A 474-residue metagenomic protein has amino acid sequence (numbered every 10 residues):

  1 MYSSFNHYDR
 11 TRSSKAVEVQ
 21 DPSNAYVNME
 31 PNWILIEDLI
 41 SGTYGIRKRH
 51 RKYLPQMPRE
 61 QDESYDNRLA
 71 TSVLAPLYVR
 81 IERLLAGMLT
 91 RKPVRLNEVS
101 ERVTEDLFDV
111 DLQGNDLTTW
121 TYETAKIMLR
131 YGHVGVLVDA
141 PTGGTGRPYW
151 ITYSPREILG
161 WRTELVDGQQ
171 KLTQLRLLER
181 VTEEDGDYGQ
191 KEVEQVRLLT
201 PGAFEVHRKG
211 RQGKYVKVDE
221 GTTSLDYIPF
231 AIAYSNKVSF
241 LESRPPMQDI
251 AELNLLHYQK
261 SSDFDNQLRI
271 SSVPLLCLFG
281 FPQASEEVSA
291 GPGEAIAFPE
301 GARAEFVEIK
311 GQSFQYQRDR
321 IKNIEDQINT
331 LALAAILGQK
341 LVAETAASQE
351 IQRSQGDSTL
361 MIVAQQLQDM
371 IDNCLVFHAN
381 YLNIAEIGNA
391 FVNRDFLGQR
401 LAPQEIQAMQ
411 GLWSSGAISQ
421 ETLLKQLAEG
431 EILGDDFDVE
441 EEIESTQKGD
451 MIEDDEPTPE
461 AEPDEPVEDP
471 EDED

Functional and structural regions predicted by a protein language model:
M1-W150, P463-D474: Extended, helix-rich architectural segments
L112-T121, M128, D249, R320 (+2 more regions): Short amphipathic alpha-helical segments
W120-T124, Q312-Y316, S358-T359: Short secondary-structure capping micro-motifs at structural edges
L129-K237: Extended, regular secondary-structure scaffolds
R211-S224, E300, D455-V467: Intrinsically disordered, low-complexity linkers and terminal tails enriched in Pro/Gly and often acidic or mixed-charge
V216-A347: Extended, charged amphipathic alpha-helical segments
P282-S285, Y316, N323-D474: C-terminal helix-loop subdomains that flank or include functional centers
